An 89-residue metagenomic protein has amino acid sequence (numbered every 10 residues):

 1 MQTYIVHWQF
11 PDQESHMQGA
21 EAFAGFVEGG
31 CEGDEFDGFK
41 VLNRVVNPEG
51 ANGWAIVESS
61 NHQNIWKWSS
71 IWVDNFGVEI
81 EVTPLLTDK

Functional and structural regions predicted by a protein language model:
M1-N52, S60-K67, L85-K89: Short S/T/G/P-rich N-terminal loop/turn motif that feeds into the first structured element of a domain
E14-S15, D74-F76: A short local loop/turn or secondary-structure capping micro-motif enriched for an aromatic residue
K67-D74: Short, intrinsically disordered, mixed-charge
N75-T87: Conserved short beta-strand edge segments in small beta-sheet-based binding/regulatory domains
